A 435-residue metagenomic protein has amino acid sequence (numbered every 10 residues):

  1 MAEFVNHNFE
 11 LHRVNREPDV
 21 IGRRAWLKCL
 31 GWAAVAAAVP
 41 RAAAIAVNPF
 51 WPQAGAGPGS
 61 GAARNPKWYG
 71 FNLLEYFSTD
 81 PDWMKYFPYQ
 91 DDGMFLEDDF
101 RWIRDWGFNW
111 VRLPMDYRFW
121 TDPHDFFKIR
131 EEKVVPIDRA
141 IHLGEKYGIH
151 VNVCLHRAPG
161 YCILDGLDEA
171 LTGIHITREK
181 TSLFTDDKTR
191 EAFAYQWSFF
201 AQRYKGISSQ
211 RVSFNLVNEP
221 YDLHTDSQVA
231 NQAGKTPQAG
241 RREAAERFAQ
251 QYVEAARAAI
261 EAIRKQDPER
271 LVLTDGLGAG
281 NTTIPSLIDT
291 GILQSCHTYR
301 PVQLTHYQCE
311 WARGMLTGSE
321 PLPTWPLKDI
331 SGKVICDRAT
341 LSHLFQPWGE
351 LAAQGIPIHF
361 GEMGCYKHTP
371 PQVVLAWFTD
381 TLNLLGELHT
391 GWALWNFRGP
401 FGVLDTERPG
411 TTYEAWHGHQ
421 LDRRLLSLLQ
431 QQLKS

Functional and structural regions predicted by a protein language model:
M1-A25, C29: N-terminal secretory signal peptides
N48-W110: N-terminal carbohydrate-binding accessory modules
L74-F95, H124-D125, T305-R338: Acidic/histidine-rich helix-loop elements that form or flank divalent-metal/phosphate-binding sites at the catalytic
W83-F87, Y117-K133, Y161-D187, D226-N231 (+2 more regions): Surface-exposed, active-site-proximal loop segments in enzymatic domains
F100-G160, A255, R264, F378-L382: Aromatic-lined substrate-binding rim segments of carbohydrate-active enzymes
P114-R118, L155-Y161, V217, G276-G278 (+1 more regions): Short, solvent-exposed turn/loop segments enriched in Gly/Ser/Thr/Pro and often Arg
I174-V334, F345-Y366, E387-T390: Active-site region of glycoside hydrolase catalytic domains
P370-S435: Aromatic-rich peripheral "rim/lid" segments of glycoside hydrolase catalytic domains that contact and position glycan
